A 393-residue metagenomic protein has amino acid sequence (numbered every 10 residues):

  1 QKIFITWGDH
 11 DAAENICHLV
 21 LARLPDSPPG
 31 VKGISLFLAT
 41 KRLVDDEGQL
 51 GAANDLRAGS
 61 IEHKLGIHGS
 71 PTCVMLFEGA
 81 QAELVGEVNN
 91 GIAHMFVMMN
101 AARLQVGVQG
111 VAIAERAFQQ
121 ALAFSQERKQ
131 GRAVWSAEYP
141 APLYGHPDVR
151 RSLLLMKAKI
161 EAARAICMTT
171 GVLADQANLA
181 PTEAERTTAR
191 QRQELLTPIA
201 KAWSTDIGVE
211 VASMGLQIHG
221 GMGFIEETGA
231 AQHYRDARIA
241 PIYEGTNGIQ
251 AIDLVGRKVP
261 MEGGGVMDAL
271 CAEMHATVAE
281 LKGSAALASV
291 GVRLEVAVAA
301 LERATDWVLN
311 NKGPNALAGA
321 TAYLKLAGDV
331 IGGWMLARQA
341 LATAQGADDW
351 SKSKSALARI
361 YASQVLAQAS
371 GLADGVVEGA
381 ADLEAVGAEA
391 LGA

Functional and structural regions predicted by a protein language model:
Q1-A53: A short core secondary-structure module
F4-G8, P28-K32, D46-G48, L84-E87 (+4 more regions): Short helix/loop capping segments that flank catalytic or ligand/cofactor-binding pockets
N15-V20, C73, F77, I92-M95 (+7 more regions): Extended, hydrophobic alpha-helical segments in both membrane/secreted and soluble proteins
F37, A114, G333: Residue-level signal for inorganic ion chemistry
V44-G59, K64, P71-A102, A121-Y144 (+1 more regions): A glycine-rich, basic-preceded beta-loop-alpha segment at the flavin cofactor/substrate interface of flavin-utilizing
I67, T187, Q191-C271, D349 (+2 more regions): Alpha-helix capping/hinge segments and adjacent helical runs
E161-K201, T305-A320, Q339-S353: C-terminal helix-coil-helix/basic helical segment that borders enzyme active sites and/or dimer interfaces and provides
M261, A276-A393: C-terminal amphipathic alpha-helical interaction region
